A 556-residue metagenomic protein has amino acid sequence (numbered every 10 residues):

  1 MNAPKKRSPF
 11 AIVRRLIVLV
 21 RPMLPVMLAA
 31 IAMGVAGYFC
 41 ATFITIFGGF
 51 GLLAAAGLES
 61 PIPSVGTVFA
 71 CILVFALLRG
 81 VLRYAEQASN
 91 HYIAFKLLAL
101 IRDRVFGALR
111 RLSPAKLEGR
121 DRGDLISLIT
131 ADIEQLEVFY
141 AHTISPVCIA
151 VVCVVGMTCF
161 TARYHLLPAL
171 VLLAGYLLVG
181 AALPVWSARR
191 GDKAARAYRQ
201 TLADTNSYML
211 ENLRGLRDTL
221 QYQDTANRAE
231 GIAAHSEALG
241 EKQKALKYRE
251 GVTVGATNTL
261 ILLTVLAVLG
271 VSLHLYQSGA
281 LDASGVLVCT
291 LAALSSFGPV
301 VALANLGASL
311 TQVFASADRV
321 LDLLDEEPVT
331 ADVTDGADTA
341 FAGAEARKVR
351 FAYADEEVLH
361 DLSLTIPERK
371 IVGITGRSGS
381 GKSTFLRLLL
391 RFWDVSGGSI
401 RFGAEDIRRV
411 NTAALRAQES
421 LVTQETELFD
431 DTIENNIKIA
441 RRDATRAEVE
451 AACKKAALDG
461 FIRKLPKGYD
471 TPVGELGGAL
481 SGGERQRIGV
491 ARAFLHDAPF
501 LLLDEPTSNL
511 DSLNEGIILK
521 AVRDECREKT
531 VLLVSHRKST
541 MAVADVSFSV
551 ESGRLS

Functional and structural regions predicted by a protein language model:
M1-A41, P61-V68, E86, N90 (+11 more regions): Membrane-integrated ABC transporters
N2-K6, S89, F95, D103-S127 (+6 more regions): Short intracellular "coupling" helices and adjacent cytoplasmic loop segments at the cytosolic face of multi-pass
I17-P25, R111-A115, A131-Y140, I144 (+10 more regions): An intracellular "coupling" helix at the cytosolic face of ABC transporter transmembrane type-1 domains
P22, V26-F39, F75, H142-A197 (+1 more regions): Transmembrane helices of ABC transporter permease
M27-L82, A162-L167, A280-A283: Transmembrane helix-loop-helix hairpins at lipid-water interfaces of multipass membrane proteins, especially the type-1
V35-F43, L77-Y84, F139, T143-V155 (+4 more regions): Hydrophobic alpha-helical transmembrane bundles that constitute the permease/transmembrane domains of multi-pass
L220-D224, Y248, S296-D325: Cytosolic ends of transmembrane helices, especially the final helix of ABC transmembrane type-1 domains
T339-S556: ABC-type nucleotide-binding domain
